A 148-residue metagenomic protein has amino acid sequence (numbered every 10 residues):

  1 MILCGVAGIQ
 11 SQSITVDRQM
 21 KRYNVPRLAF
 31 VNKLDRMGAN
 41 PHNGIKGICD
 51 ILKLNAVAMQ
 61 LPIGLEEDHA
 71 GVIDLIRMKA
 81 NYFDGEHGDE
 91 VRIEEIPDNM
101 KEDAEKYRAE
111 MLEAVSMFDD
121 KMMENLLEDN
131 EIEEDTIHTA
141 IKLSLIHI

Functional and structural regions predicted by a protein language model:
M1: Redox-cofactor binding/interface segments in oxidoreductases and associated redox assembly factors
C4-I146: P-loop NTPase catalytic nucleotide-binding module
